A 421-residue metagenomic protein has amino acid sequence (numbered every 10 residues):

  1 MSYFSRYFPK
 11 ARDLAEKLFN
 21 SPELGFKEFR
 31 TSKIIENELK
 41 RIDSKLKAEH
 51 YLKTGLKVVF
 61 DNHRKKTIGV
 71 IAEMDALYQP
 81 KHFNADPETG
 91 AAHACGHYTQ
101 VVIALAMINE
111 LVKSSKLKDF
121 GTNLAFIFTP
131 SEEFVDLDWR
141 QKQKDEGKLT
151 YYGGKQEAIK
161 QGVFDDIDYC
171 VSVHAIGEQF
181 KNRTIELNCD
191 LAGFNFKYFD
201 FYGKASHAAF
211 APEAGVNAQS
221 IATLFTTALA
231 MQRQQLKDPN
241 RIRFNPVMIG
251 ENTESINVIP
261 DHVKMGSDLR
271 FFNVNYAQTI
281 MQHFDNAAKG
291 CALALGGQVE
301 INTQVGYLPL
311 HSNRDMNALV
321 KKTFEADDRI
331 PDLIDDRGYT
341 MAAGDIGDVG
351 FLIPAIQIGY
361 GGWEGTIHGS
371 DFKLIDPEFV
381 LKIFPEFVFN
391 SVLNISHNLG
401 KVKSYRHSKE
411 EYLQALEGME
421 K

Functional and structural regions predicted by a protein language model:
M1-A94, Y98-A125: Acidic/His- and Gly-rich active-site-bordering loop/insert found across diverse amide/peptide-bond hydrolases
L18, V70, H97, F126 (+6 more regions): Divalent metal-coordination and catalytic microenvironments
E23, E73-D75, S131-E133, I176 (+1 more regions): Active-site beta-loop-alpha junctions enriched in small/polar residues
G69-I71, K197-Y202, Q357-G361: Non-cysteine beta-strand/loop elements that form the S-adenosyl-L-methionine
H82-A92, Y98, K118-N245, T253-V258: Histidine/acidic-residue-rich, glycine-tolerant segments that coordinate divalent metal ions
S220-K421: Metal-dependent amide/peptide-bond hydrolase catalytic core, centered on the "pita-bread" metallohydrolase fold
